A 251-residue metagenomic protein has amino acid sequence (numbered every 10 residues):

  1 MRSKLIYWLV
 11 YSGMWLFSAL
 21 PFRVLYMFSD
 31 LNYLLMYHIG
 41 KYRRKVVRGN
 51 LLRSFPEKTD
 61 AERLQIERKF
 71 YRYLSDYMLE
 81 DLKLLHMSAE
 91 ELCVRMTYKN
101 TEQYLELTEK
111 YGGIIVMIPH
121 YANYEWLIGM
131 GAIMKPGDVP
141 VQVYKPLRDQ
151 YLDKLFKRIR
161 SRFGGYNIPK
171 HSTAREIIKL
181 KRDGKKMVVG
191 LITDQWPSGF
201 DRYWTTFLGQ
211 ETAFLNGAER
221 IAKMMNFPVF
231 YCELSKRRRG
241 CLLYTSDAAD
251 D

Functional and structural regions predicted by a protein language model:
M1-I118, N123, D153-R158, G164: Membrane-anchoring hydrophobic helices of lipid-metabolizing enzymes
N100-T101, L152, T173-A174, F214-L215: Amphipathic coiled-coil/heptad-repeat helices and related helical stalk/stem segments that mediate oligomerization
Q103, L127, L155, E176 (+1 more regions): Short, hydrophobic/aromatic alpha-helical segments in well-folded domains
T108-H171, W196-L208: Catalytic core of membrane glycerolipid acyltransferases/transacylases, capturing the structured, soluble-facing
R175-R237: Membrane-associated lipid acylation/remodeling enzymes share a hydrophobic transmembrane-juxtamembrane segment
Y244-D251: Conserved small/polar residues in nucleotide/adenosyl-binding loops
